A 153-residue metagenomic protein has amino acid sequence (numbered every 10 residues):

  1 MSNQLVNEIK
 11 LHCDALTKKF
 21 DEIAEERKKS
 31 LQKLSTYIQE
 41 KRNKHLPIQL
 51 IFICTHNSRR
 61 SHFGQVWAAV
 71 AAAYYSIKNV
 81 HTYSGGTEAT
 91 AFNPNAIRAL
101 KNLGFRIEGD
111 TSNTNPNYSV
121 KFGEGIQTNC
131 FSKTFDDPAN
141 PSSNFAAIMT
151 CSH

Functional and structural regions predicted by a protein language model:
S2-H153: Short polar/charged helix/loop
